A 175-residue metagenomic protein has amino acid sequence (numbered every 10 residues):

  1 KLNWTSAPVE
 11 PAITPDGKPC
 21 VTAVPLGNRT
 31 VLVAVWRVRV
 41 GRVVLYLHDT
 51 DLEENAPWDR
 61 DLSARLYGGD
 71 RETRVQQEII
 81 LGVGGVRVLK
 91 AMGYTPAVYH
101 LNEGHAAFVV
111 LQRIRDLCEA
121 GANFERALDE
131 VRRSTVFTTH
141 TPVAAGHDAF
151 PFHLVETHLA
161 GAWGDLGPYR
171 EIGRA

Functional and structural regions predicted by a protein language model:
K1-A175: Catalytic cores of carbohydrate-active enzymes across secretory and cytosolic contexts
